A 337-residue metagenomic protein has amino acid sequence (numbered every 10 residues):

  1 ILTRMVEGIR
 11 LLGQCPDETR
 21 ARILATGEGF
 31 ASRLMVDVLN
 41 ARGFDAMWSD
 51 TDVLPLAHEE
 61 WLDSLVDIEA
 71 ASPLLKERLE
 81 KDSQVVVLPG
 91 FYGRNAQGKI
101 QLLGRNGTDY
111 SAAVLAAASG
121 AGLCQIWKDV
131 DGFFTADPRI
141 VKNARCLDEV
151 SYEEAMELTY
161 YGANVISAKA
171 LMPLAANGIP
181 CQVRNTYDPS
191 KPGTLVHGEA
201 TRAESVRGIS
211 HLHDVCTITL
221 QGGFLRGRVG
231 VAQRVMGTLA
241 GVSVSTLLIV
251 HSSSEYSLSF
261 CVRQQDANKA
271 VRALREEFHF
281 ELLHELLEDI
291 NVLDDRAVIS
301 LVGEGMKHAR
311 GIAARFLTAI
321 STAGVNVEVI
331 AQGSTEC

Functional and structural regions predicted by a protein language model:
I1-L171, C261: Nucleotide/pyrophosphate-binding catalytic subdomain
E7, F44, I179-Q182, R275 (+1 more regions): Non-catalytic alpha-helical coupling and interface elements of nucleotide-dependent molecular machines and regulators
D45-M47, C124, C181, T246-L247 (+1 more regions): Hydrophobic anchor at the start of a short beta-strand that flanks the dinucleotide cofactor-binding loop
T51-L54, F91-Y92, K128-G132, P138-R139 (+6 more regions): Short, ordered loop/turn segments at secondary-structure junctions
S151-Y152, M156-H197, R202-S205, I209-V229: A conserved active-site cap/scaffold subdomain adjacent to cofactor or substrate pockets
G193-C337: A conserved regulatory-domain signal marking ACT and ACT-like small-molecule sensing domains and adjacent regulatory
